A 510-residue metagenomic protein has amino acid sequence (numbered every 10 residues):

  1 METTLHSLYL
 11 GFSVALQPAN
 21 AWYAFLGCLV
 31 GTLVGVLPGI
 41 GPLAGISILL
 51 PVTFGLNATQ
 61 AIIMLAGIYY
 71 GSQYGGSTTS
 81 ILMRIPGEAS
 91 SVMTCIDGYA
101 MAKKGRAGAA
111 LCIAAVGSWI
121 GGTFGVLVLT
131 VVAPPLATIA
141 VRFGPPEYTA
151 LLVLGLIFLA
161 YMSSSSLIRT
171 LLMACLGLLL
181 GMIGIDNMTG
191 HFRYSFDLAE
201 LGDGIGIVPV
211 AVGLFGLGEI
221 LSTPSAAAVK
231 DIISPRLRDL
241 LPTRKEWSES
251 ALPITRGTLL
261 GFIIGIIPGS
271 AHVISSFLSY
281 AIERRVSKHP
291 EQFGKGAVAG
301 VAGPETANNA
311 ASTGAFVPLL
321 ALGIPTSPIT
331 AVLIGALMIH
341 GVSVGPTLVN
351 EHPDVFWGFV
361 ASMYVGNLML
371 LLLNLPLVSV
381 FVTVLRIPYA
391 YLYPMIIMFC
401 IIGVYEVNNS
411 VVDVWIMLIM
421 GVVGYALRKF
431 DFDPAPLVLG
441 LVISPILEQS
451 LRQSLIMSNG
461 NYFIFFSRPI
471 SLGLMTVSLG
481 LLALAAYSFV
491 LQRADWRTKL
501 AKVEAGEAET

Functional and structural regions predicted by a protein language model:
M1-A61, F192-A297, V382-T383, F399-Y405 (+2 more regions): Helix-loop-helix hairpins and the membrane-proximal interhelical loops of multi-pass alpha-helical transport proteins
M1-I63, K104-I113, S118, G122-A133 (+9 more regions): N-terminal alpha-helical transmembrane segments of multi-pass membrane transport and channel/translocase proteins
C28-P42, S72-R84, L159-S164, L259-P268 (+3 more regions): Transmembrane alpha-helix interface/packing and boundary motifs in multi-pass membrane proteins, characterized by
V34-L43, I81-V92, F124-V128, I264-I274 (+4 more regions): Short helix-coil transition sites and intra-membrane helix breaks within transmembrane domains of multi-pass
P42-V52, L65, S80-A100, V131 (+7 more regions): Re-entrant/interfacial helical elements at transmembrane boundaries that shape and gate the permeation pathway
T59-I63, A100-G117, K288-V301, P328-A331 (+1 more regions): Membrane-interface alpha-helices at helix entry/exit sites of multi-pass transporters
Y69-I81, G87, A297-L322, T326 (+1 more regions): A structural-propensity feature for long, helix-poor, extended segments
C112-A228, I339-L491: Membrane-embedded alpha-helical modules
